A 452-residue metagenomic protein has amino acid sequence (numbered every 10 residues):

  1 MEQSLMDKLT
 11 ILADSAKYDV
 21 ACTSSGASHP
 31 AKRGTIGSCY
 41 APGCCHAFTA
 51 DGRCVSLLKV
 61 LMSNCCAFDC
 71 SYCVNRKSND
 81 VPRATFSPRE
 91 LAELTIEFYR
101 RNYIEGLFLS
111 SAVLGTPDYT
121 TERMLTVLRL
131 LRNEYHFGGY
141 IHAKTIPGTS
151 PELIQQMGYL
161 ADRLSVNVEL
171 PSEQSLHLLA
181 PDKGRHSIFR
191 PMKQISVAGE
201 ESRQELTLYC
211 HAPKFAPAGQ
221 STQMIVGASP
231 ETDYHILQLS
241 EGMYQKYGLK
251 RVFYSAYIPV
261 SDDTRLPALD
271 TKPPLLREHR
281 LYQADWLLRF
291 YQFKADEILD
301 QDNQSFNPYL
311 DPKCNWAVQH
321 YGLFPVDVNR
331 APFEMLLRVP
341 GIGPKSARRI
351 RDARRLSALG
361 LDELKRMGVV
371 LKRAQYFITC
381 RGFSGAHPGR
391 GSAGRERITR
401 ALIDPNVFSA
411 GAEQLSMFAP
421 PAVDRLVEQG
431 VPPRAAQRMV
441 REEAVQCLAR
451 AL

Functional and structural regions predicted by a protein language model:
M1, K214-A216, Y234-Q245, L275-R277 (+3 more regions): Long C-terminal interaction/binding lobes of large macromolecular proteins
M1-C65, V370, I378, A386-L452: Flexible, acidic/Gly-rich N-terminal and inter-domain linker regions that tether and position cofactor-handling modules
M1-F68, Y72-T222, V226-P230, M243 (+2 more regions): Conserved Radical SAM active-site core
Q204-A212, Y254, K294-D300: Flexible, glycine/charged-enriched surface loops at secondary-structure junctions
T222, D233-S255, V260-L266, L275-L276 (+1 more regions): A conserved active-site cap/scaffold subdomain adjacent to cofactor or substrate pockets
R265-L337, R373-A422, A451: Long, highly charged, low-complexity intrinsically disordered interaction regions that mediate electrostatic DNA/RNA
A353-R354: Residue-level signature of tetratricopeptide-repeat
